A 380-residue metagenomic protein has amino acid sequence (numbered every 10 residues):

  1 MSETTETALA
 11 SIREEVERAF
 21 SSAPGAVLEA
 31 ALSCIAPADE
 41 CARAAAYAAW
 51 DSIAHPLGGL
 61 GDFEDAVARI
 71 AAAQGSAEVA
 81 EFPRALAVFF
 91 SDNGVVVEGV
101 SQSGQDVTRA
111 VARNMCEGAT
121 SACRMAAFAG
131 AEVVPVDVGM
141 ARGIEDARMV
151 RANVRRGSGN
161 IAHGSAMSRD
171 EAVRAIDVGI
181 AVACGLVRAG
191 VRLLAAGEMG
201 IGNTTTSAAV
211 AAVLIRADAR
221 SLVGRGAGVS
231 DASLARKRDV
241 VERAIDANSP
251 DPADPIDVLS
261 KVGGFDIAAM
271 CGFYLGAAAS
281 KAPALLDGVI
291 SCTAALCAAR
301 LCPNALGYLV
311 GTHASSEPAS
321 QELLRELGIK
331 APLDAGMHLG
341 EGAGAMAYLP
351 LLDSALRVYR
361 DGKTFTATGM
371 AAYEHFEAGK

Functional and structural regions predicted by a protein language model:
S2-K380: N-terminal loops that bind phosphate or other acidic moieties and the adjacent beta-alpha structural core
